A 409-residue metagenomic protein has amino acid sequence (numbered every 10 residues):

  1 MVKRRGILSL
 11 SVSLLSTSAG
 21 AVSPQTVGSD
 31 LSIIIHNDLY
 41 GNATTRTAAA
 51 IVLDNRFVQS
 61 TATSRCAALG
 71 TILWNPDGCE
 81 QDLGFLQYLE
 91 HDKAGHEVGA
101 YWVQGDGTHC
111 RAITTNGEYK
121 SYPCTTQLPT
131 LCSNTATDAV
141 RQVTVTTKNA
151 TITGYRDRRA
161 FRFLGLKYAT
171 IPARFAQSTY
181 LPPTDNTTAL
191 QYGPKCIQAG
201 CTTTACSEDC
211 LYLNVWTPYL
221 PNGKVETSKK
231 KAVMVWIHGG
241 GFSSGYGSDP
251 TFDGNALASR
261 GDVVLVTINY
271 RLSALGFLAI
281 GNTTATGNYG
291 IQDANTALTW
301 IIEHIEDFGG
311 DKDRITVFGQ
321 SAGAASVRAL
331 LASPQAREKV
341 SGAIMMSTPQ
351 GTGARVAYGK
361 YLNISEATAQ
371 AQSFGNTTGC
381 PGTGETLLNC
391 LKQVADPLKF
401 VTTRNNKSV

Functional and structural regions predicted by a protein language model:
R5-I7, R355, C390-Q393, P397-V409: Substrate-gating cap/lid region and adjacent catalytic-acid/histidine neighborhood within extracellular/lumenal
R5-S13, T17-G99, L128, G165 (+1 more regions): Serine-hydrolase-like catalytic core of hydrolytic proteins
I33, D38-L39, Y122-P123, L128-N222 (+1 more regions): Catalytic-loop region of hydrolases
A50-N55, G117-S121, P182: Short, intrinsically disordered, charge-biased short linear motifs at domain edges
R56-Q59, T63, P76, G107 (+7 more regions): Disulfide-stabilized extracellular ectodomain repeats and their linkers
S60, Q104, E118, T126 (+3 more regions): Processing junctions and N-termini across compartments
N75, T383-T386, F400-T403: Acidic/polar loop patches that form or flank catalytic/metal-binding clefts of enzymes that bind anionic ligands
C79-N116, K120-S121, R404: An exposed tryptophan-centered "aromatic clamp" motif
